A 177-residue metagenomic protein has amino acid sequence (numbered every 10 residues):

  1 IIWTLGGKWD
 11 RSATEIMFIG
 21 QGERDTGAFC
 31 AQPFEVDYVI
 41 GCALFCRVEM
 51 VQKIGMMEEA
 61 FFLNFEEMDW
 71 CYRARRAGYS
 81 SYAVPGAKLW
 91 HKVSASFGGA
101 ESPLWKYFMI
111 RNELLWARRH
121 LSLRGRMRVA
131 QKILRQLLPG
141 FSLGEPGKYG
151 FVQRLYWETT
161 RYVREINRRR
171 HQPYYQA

Functional and structural regions predicted by a protein language model:
I1-G55, A60: Acidic/His-rich active-site region of diverse nucleotide-sugar glycosyltransferases
R11, E67-W70, K92, E113: Generic detector of well-ordered alpha-helical packing
T14, R47, C71-A74, E113 (+1 more regions): Generic structural signal for small/hydrophobic residues in well-ordered secondary structure, especially within
F29-R47, G99-Q136: Extended, non-globular alpha-helical segments
F34, L44, V48-L63, M68-W90: Catalytic donor-sugar/metal-binding loop of nucleotide-sugar-dependent glycosyltransferases
V93-G99: Short acidic, glycine/proline-rich loop/turn micro-motifs
P103-R111, S122-A177: Non-catalytic, C-terminal membrane-associated alpha-helical segments of glycosyltransferases
